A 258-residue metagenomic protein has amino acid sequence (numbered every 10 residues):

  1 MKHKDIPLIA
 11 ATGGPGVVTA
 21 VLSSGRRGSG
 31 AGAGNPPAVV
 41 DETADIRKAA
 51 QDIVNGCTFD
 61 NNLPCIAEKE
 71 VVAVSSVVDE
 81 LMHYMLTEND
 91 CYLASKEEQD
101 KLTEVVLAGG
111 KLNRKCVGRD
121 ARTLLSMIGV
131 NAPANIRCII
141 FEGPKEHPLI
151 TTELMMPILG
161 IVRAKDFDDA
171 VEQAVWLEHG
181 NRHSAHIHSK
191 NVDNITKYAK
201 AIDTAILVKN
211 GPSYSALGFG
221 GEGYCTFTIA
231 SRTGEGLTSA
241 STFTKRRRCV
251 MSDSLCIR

Functional and structural regions predicted by a protein language model:
M1-P7: A structured beta-alpha segment of the ubiquitous adenosine-cofactor-binding alpha/beta core
L8-V21: Glycine-rich phosphate-binding loop
I9-A10, G34, V74, L124 (+3 more regions): Buried hydrophobic positions in well-ordered alpha/beta secondary-structure cores of metabolic enzymes
A10-T12, V39, V72, I161 (+1 more regions): Structural motif
T12, A31, V74, K209-N210: Generic beta-sheet signal
T19-K145: ALDH superfamily catalytic-core signature
V130-R258: Conserved C-terminal structural/oligomerization subdomain of aldehyde/semialdehyde dehydrogenase
